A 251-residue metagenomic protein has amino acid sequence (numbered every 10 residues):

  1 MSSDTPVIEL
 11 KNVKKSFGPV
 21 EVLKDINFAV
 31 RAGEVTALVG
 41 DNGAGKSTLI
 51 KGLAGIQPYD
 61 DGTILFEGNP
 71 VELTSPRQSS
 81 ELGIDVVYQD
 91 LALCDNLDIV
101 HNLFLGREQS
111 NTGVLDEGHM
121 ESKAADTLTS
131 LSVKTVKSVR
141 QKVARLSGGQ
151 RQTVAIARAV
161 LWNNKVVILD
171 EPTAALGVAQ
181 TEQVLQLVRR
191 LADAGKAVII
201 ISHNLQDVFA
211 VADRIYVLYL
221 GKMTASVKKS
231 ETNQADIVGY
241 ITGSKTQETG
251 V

Functional and structural regions predicted by a protein language model:
S2-V251: Glycine-rich phosphate-binding loops of nucleotide-dependent enzymes
